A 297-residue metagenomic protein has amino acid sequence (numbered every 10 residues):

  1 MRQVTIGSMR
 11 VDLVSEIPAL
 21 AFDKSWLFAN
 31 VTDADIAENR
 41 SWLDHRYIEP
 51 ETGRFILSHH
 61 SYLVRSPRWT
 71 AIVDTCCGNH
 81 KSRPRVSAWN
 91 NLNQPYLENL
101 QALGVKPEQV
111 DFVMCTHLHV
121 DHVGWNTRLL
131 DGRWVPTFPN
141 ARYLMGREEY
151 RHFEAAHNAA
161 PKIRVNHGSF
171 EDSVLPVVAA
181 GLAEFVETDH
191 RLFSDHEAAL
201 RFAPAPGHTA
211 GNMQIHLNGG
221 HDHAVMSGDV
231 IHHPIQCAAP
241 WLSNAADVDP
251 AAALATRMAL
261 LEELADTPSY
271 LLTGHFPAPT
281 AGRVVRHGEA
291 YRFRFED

Functional and structural regions predicted by a protein language model:
M1-Q101, Q109-F112, D222-G228: Metallo-beta-lactamase
E16-I17, T75-G78, L118, E148-E149 (+3 more regions): Active-site metal-binding loops of divalent metal-dependent hydrolases
Y47-T52, D131-G132, R201-A203: Short, P/G- and charge-enriched loop/turn segments at secondary-structure junctions
H60-V64, N212-L217: Short beta-strand scaffold segments in enzyme catalytic cores
S87-Q94, E98, G220-D297: Cap/insert and terminal regions of metallo-dependent hydrolase folds
N91-V105, Q109-D111, R128, T137-P204 (+1 more regions): Metallo-beta-lactamase
V110-D121: Metallo-beta-lactamase
V123-R133, R283-V284: Metal-dependent catalytic neighborhoods of phosphoester/phosphodiester hydrolases
